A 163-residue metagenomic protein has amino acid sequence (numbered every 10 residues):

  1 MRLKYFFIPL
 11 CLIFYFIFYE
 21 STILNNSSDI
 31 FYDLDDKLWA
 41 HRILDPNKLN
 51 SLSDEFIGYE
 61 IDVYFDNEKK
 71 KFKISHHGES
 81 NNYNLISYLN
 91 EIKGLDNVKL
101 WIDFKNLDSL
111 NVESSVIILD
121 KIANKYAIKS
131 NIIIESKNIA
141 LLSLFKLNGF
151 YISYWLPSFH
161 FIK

Functional and structural regions predicted by a protein language model:
K4-K163: Phosphate-group recognition and catalysis centered on beta-loop-alpha active-site segments
